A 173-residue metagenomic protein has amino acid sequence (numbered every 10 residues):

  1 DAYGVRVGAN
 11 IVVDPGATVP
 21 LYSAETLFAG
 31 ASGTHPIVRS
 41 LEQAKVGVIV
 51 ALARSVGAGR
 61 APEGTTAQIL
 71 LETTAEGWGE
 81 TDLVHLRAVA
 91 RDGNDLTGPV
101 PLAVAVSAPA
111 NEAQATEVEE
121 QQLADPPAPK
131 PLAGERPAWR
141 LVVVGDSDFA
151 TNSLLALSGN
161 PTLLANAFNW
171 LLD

Functional and structural regions predicted by a protein language model:
D1-D173: Acidic, S/T/G-rich, low-cysteine, solvent-exposed domains in lumenal/extracellular/periplasmic regions of secretory
